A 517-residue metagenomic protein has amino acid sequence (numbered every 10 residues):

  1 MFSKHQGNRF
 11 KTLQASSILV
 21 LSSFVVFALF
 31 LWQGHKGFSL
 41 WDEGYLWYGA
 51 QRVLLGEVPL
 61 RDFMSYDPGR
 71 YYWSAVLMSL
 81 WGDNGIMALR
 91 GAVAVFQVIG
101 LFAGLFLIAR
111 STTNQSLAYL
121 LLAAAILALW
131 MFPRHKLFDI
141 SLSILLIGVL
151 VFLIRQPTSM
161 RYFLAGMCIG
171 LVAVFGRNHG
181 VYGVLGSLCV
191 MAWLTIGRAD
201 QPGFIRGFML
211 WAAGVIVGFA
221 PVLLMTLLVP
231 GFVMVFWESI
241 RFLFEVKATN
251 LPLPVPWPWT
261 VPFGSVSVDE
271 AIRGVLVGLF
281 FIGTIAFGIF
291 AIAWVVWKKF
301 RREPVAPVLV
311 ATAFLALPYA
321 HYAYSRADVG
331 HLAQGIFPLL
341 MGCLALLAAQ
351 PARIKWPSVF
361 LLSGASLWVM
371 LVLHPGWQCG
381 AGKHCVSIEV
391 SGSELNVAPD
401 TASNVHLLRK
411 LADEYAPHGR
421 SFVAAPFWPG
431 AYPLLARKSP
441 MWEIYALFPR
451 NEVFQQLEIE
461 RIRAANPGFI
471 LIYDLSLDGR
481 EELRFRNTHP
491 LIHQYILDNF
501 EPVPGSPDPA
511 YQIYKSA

Functional and structural regions predicted by a protein language model:
G34-G49, L60-V76, D83-M87: Extracytoplasmic catalytic/substrate-binding loops of multi-pass membrane glycan-assembly enzymes
P68, Y72, G82-F102, G274-L279: Loop-to-helix entry region of an early transmembrane alpha helix in multi-pass inner-membrane enzymes
G91-T113, G148-V149: Transmembrane-helix motifs of polytopic, lipid-linked glycan transferases
F102-A103, G274-E303, M341-L346: Hydrophobic, aromatic-rich transmembrane alpha-helices and their immediate juxtamembrane boundary segments
I126-A128, Y162-R177, G183-L188, V217 (+1 more regions): Membrane-interface alpha helices of multi-pass inner-membrane proteins
V181, Y324-P357: Hydrophobic/aromatic-rich transmembrane helices and adjacent perimembrane loops
R198-L210, F287-A313, Y324-A327: Membrane-interface helix-loop-helix junctions at transmembrane boundaries of multi-pass membrane enzymes, predominantly
S393-P449, E458-R463, P467-E481, S506-Y514: Short periplasmic/luminal acceptor-recognition loop of GT-C membrane glycosyltransferases, typified by
